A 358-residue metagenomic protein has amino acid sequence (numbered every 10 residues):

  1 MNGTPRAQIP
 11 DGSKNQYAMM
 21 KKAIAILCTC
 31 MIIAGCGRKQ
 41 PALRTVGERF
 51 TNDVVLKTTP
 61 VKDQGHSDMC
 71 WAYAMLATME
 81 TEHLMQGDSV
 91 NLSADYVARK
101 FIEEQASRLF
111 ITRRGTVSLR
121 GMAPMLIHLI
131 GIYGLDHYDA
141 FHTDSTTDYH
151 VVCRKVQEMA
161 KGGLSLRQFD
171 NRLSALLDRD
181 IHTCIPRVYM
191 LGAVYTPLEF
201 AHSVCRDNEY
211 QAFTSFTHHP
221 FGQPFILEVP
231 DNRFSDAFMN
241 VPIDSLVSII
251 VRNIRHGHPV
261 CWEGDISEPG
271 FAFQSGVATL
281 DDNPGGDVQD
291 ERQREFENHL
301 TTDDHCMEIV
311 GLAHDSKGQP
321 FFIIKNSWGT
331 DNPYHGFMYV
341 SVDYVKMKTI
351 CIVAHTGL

Functional and structural regions predicted by a protein language model:
M1-M19: N-terminal amphipathic/basic-hydrophobic helices that include classical n-h-c signal peptides and signal-anchor
K21-I26: Sec-dependent signal peptide recognition, specifically the positively charged N-region followed immediately by
A34-G35: C-terminal motif of bacterial Sec signal peptides marking the signal peptidase cleavage site
K39-G47: Short, low-complexity, disordered segments immediately C-terminal to signal peptides in bacterial exported proteins
K39-Q40, V54, T59, S174-L358: Active-site signature of cysteine proteases
V46-Y195, N208, F213-H218, V251-H256 (+1 more regions): Active-site nucleophile-adjacent alpha helix/oxyanion-hole segment immediately C-terminal to the catalytic cysteine
